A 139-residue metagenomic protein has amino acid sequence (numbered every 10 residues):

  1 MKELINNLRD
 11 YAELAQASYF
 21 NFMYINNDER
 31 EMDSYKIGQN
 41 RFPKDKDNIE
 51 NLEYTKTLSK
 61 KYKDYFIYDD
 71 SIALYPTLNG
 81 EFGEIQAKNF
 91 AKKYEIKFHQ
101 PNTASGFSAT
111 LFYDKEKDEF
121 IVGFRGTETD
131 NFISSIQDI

Functional and structural regions predicted by a protein language model:
M1-I72: Intrinsically disordered, low-complexity regulatory segments that flank or lie outside the structured catalytic cores
N40, D45-I139: A conserved cap/lid and substrate-binding interface adjacent to the catalytic center of lipid-processing enzymes
